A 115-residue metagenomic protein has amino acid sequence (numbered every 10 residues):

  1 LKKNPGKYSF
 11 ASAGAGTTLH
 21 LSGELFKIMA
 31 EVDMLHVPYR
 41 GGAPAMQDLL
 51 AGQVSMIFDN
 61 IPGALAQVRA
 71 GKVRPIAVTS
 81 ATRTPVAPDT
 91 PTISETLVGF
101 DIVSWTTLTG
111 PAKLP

Functional and structural regions predicted by a protein language model:
L1-P44, I93, V98, I102-P115: Hinge/capping helix and adjacent helix->loop/strand transition within the periplasmic-binding protein
N4-Y8, V32, L50-D59, K72-P75: Alpha-to-beta junction loops
S9-F10, Q47-L50, T79-T84: N-terminal start-of-chain detector that recognizes signal peptides and the immediate post-cleavage beginning
A13, Y39-R40, N60-I61, V78-T79: Active-site-proximal beta-strand/loop segments in catalytic clefts of secreted hydrolases
T17-L19, P44-M46, S55, R74 (+1 more regions): Short, flexible micro-motifs
L25, M29, A43-Q53, P62-A70: Short helices/loops that flank or line small-molecule/ion binding pockets
G63-P115: C-terminal lobe and pocket-closing loops of periplasmic/extracytoplasmic Venus-flytrap solute-binding proteins
